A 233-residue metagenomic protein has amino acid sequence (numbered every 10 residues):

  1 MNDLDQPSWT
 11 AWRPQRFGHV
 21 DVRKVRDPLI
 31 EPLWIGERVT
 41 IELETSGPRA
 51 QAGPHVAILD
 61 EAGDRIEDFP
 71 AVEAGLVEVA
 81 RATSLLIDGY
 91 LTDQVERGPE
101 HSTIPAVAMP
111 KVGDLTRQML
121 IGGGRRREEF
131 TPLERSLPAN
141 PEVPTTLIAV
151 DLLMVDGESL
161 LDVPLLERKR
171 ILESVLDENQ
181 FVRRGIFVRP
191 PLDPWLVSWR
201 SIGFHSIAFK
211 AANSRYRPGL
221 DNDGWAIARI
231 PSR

Functional and structural regions predicted by a protein language model:
M1-R233: Catalytic cores of nucleic-acid ligases and guanylyltransferases
